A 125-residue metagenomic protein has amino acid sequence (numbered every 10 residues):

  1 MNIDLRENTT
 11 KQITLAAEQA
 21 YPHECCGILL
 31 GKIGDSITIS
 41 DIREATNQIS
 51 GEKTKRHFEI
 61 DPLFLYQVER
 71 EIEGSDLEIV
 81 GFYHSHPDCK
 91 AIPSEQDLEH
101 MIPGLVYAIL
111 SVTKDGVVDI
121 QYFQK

Functional and structural regions predicted by a protein language model:
M1-I79, D88-K125: Conserved beta-strand-loop surface patch within small alpha/beta domains used for substrate/adaptor or ligand engagement
F82: Conserved, mostly hydrophobic/aromatic
S85: Residue-level "edge-of-site" marker
